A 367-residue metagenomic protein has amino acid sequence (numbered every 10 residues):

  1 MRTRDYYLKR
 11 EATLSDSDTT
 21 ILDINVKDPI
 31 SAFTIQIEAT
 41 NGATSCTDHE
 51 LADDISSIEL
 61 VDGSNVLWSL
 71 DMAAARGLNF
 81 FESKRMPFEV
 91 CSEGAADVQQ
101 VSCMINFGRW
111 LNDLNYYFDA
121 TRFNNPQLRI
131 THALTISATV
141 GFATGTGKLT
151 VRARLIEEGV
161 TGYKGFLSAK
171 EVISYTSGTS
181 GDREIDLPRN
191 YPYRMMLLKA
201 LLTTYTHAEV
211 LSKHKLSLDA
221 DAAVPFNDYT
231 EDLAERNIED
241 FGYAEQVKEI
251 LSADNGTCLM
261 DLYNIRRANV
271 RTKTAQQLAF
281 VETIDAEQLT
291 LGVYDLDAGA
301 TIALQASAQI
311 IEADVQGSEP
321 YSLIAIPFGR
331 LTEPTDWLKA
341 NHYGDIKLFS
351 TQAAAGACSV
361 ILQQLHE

Functional and structural regions predicted by a protein language model:
M1-E367: Beta-strand-centric surfaces of beta-sandwich/beta-rich domains
